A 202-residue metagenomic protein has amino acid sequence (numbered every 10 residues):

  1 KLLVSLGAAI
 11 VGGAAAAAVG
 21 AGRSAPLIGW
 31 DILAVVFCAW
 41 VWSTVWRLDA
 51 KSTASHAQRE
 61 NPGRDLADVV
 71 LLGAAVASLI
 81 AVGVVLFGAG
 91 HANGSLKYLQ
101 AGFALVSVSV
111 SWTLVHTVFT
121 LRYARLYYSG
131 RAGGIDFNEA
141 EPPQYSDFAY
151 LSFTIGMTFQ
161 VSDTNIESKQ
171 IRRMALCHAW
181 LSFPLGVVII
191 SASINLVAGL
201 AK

Functional and structural regions predicted by a protein language model:
K1-G20, V76: The first (N-terminal) embedded transmembrane alpha-helix
A8-A9, D68-V84, Y150-T154, I189: Hydrophobic alpha-helical transmembrane segments of multi-pass integral membrane proteins
G22-S43: Loop-to-helix transition at the N-terminal end of transmembrane alpha-helices
F37-A50, T117-S129: Membrane-water interface of transmembrane alpha-helices
T53-G73: Juxtamembrane helix-capping/reentrant segments at transmembrane boundaries
A75-L96, I155-K169: Alpha-helical transmembrane segments and their membrane-interface junctions in multi-pass membrane proteins
R125-S168: Membrane-proximal soluble regions of multi-pass membrane proteins
D147, L151-T154, T164-A201: Pore domain of cation channels
